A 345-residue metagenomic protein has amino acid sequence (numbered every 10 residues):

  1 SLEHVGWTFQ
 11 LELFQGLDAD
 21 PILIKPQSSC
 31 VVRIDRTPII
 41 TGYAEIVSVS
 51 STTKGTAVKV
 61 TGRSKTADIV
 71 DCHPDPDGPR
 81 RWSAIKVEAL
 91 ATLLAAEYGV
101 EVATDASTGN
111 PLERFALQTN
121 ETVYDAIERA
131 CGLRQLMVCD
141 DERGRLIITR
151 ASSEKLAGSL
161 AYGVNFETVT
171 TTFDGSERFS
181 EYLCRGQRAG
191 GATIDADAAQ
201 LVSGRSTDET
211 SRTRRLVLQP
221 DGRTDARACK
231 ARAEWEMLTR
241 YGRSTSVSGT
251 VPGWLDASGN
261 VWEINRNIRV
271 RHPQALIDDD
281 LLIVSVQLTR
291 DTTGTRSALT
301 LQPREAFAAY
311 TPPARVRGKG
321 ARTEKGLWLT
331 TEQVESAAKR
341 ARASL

Functional and structural regions predicted by a protein language model:
S1-D75, L133-Q135, L156-V169: Assembly/oligomerization scaffold segments
L2, Q10-L11, G62, P74-A103 (+4 more regions): Amphipathic, non-transmembrane alpha-helical segments in extracytoplasmic/periplasmic proteins
T8-E12, S29-V31, K59-T61, L183 (+3 more regions): Beta-strand secondary-structure signal
F14-S50, R81-E97, A257-D280, V284-Q287: Short, acidic/charged, Gly/Pro-enriched secondary-structure junctions
A19-R33, V70-P79, W262-R266, A309-G326: Extended Gly/Ser/Thr-rich low-complexity repeat segments, especially those forming or decorating extracellular
I46-S48, G55-I69, T104-R178, R296: Short beta-strand-centered interaction patches in the first periplasmic/extracellular domains of large envelope
E128, M137-T292, T300, E305-L345: Acidic, small/polar-enriched beta strand-loop surface segments
